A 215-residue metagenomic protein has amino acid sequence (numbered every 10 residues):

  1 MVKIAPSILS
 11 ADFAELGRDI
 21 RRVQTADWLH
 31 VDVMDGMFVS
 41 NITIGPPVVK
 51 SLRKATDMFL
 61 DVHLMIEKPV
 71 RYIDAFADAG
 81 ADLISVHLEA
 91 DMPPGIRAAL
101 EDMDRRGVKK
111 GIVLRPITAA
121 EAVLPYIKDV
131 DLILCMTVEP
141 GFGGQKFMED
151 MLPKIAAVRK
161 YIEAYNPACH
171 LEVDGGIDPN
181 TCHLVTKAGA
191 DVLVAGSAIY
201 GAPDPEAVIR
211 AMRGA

Functional and structural regions predicted by a protein language model:
M1-S85, A90-A98, K110, E121-V130 (+5 more regions): Conserved N-terminal beta1-alpha1 strand-loop-helix module at the mouth
D104: Anion (oxyanion) recognition and catalysis
T118: Predominantly soluble domains enriched in secretory-pathway, periplasmic, or organellar proteins
V138-P140: Short glycine-rich anion-binding loops that position phosphate/pyrophosphate groups of nucleotides and phosphorylated
G143-M148, D174: Short, glycine/charged-rich beta-strand-loop motifs at protein surfaces that mediate ligand recognition and catalysis
V173-G176, V194-A198: Glycine-rich beta-strand-to-loop/alpha-helix junction loops that act as flexible
G176-A188: Acidic, divalent-metal-coordinating active-site segment for phosphoryl/phosphodiester hydrolysis, typified by short
